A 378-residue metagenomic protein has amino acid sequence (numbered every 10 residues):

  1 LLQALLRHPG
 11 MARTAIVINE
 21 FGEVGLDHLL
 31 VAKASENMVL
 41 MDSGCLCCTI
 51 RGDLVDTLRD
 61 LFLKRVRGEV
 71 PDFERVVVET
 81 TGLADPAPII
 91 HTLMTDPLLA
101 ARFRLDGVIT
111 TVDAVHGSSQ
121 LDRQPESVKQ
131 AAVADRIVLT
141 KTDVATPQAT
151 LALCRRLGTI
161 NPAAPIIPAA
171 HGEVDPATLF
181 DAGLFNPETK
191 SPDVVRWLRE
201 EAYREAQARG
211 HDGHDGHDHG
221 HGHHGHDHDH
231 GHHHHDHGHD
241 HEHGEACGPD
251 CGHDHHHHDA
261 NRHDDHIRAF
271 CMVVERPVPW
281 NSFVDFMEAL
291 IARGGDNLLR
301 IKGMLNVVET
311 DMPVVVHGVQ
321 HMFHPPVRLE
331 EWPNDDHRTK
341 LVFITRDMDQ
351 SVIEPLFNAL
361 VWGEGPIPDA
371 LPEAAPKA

Functional and structural regions predicted by a protein language model:
L1-Q120: Nucleotide-state-sensitive switch-loop elements of NTP-binding domains
A15-V17, V76-V77, A101-V112, A131-T142 (+2 more regions): Conserved beta-strand/loop subsegment of P-loop NTPase cores
P88-L98, A114-S127, A131, I137-L139 (+1 more regions): Non-catalytic interfacial helical region
K129, A145-D336, R346-A378: C-terminal accessory "lid"/substrate-recognition subdomains
